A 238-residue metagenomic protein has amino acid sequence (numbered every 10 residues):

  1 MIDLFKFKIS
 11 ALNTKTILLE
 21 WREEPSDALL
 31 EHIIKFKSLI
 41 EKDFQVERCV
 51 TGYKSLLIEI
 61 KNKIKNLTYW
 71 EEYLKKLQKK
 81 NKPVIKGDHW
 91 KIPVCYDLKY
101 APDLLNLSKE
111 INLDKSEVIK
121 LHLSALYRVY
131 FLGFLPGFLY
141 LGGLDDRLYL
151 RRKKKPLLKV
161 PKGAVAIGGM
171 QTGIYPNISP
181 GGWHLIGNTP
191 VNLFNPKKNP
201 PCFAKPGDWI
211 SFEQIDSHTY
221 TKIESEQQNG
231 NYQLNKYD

Functional and structural regions predicted by a protein language model:
I2-D238: Glycine-rich active-site loops that engage anionic ligands at enzyme catalytic sites
